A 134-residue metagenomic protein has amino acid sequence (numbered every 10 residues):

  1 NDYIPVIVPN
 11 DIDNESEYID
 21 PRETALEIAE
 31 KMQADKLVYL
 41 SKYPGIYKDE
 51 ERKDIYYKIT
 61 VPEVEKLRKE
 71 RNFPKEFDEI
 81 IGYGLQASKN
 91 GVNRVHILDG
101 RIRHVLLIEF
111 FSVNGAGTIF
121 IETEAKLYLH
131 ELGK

Functional and structural regions predicted by a protein language model:
N1-K134: C-terminal catalytic "cap/lid" subdomain
